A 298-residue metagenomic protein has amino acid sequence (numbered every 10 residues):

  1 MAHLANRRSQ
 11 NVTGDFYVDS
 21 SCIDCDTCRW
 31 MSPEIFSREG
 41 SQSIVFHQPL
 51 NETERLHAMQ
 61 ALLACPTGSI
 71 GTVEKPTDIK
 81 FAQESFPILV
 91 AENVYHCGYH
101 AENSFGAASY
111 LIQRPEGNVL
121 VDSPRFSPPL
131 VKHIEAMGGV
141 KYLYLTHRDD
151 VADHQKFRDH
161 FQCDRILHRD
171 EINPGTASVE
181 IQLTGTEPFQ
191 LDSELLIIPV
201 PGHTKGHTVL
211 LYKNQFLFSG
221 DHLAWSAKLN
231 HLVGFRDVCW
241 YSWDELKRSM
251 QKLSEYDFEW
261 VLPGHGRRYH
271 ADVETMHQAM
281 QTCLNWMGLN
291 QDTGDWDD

Functional and structural regions predicted by a protein language model:
H3-L4, I23, D292-D298: C-terminal regulatory/interaction regions
L4-I23, S37-L56: Ferredoxin-like iron-sulfur electron-transfer modules
Y17-S32, E52-G68: Cysteine-centered iron-sulfur cluster-binding motifs in ferredoxin-type domains/subunits of redox enzymes
G40-S41, N118-L120, F126-P128, K141 (+3 more regions): Metallo-beta-lactamase
E54-A91, Q113-P124, L183-T184, F218-G220 (+1 more regions): Metallo-beta-lactamase
P76-E92, K132-E135, A152-T204, V238-Y241 (+1 more regions): Metallo-beta-lactamase
N103-S104, R114-Y142, G175-V179: Pre-active-site segment of Zn-dependent metallo-hydrolases
V140-D150: Metallo-beta-lactamase
